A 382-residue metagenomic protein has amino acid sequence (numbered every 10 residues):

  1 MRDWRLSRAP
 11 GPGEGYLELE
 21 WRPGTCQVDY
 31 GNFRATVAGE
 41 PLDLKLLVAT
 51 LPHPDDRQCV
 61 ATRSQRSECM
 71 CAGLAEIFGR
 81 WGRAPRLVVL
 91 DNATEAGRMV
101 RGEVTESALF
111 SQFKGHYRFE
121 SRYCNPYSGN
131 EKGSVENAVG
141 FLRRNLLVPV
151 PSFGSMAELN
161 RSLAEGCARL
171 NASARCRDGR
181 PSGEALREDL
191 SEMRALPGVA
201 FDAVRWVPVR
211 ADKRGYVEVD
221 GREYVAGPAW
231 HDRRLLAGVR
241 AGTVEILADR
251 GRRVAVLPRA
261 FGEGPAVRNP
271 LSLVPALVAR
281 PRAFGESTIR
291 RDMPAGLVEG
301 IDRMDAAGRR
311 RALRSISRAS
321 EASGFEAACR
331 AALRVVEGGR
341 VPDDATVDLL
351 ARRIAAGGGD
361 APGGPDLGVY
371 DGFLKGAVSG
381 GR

Functional and structural regions predicted by a protein language model:
D3-R57, Q65-C69, A203-V219: Mobile-element integrase/transposase regions, centering on the N-terminal DNA-binding/Zn-coordinating module
V60-L87, A260-A266: Active-site beta-loop-alpha junctions of metal-dependent nucleic acid enzymes, especially the RNase H-like/DDE
R83-G102: Acidic/histidine-rich, metal-coordinating catalytic segments
L90, R101, S121-R143, L159: RNase H-like two-metal-ion nuclease catalytic core shared by retroviral integrases and related mobile-element nucleases
E103-S121: Two-metal-ion acidic nuclease core segments, chiefly of the RNase H-like superfamily
V139-A241: Active-site-proximal acidic segments at structured loop/helix or strand boundaries that coordinate catalytic metals
A248-R382: Protein C-terminal end segments and domain termini
